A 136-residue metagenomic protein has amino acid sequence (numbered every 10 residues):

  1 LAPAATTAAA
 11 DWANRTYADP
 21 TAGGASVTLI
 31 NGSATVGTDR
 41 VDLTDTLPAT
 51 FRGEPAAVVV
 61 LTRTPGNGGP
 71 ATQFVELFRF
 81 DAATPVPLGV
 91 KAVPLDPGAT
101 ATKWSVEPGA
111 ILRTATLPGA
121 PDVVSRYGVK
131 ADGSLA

Functional and structural regions predicted by a protein language model:
L1-A25, G98-A136: Acidic, small-residue rich beta-repeat scaffolds with periodic aromatic anchors
D19-T38, V93-L95: Surface-exposed loop and turn segments in beta-propeller and other repeat-based domains that flank or scaffold
D39-R52, T100-G109: Beta-propeller blade termini
T50-L61, A110-L112: Acidic/hydrophobic-patterned starts of short beta strands in beta-sheet-rich repeat architectures
R63-N67, L117-A120: Short glycine/acidic-enriched loop and turn motifs that connect beta-strands
T72-V75, D122: Repetitive beta-architecture junctions, highlighting loop-to-beta-strand starts across blade-like repeats
F74-D81, G128-V129: Beta-propeller blade signature
V86-P94, A136: Beta-propeller fold detector
